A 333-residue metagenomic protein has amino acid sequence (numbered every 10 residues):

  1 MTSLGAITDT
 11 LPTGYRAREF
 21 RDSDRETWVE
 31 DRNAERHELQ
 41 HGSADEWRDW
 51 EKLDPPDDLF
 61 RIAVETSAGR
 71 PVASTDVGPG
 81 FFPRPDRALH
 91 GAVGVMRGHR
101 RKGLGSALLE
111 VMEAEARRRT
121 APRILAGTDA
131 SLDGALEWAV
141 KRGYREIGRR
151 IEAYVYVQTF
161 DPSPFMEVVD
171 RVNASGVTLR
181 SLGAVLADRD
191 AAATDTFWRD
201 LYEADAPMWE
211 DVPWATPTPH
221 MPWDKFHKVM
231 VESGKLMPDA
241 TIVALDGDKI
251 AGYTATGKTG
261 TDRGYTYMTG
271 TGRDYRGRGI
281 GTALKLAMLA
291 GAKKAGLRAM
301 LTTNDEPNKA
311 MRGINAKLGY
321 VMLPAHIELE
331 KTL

Functional and structural regions predicted by a protein language model:
M1-L11, F81, R97-R101, S106-A193 (+1 more regions): Acyl-donor-binding surface of acyltransferase catalytic domains
T2-W50, D57, A63-E65, R70 (+1 more regions): Short amphipathic alpha-helix that is part of the acyltransferase structural core
D22-R25, R32-S131, E152, L245-Y267 (+2 more regions): Conserved donor-binding loop and adjoining core beta-sheet/short helix segment in diverse acyl/aminoacyl transferases
R101-A114, K141, T271, G277-A290 (+2 more regions): Conserved acetyl-CoA-binding loop-helix of GNAT-fold acetyltransferases
R142-P162, A240-I242, A290, A295-L333: Active-site/acyl-donor-binding loops of N-acyltransferases
A215-T216, P222-V243, D248, Y253: A mid-sequence, solvent-exposed acidic-amphipathic segment
A251-M268, R276-A287, G291-L297, L301: Extended hydrophobic/aromatic segments used for targeting, binding, or gating
